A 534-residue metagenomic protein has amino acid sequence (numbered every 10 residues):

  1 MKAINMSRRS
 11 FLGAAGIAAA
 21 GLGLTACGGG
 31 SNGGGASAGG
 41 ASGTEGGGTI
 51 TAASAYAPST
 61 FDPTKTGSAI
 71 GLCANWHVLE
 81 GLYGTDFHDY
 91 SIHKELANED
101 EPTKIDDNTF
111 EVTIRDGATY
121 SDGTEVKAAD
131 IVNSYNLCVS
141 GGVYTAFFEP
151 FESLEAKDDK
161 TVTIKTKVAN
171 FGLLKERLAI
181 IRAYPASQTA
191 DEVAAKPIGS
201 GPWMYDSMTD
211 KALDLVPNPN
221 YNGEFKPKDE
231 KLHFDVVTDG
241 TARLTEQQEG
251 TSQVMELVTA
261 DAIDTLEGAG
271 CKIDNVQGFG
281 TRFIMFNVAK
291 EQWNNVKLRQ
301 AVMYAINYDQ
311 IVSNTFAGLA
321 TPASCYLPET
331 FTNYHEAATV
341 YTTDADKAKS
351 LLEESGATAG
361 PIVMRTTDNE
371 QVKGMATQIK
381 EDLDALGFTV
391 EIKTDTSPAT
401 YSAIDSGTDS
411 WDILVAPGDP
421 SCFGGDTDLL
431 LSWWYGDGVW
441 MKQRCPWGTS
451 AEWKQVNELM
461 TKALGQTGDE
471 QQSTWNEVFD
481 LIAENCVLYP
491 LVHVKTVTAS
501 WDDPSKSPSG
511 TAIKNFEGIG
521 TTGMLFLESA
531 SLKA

Functional and structural regions predicted by a protein language model:
L12, E391-T394, P398-T400, L429-D502 (+1 more regions): Extracytoplasmic/peripheral linker and loop segments enriched in polar/acidic and small residues with frequent Thr/Pro
A53-I105, N136, I198: N-terminal lobe/hinge region of extracytoplasmic solute-binding protein
D86-H88, R177-P227, K231, D346 (+1 more regions): Gly/Pro-rich hinge or "lid" segments in bacterial periplasmic/extracellular proteins
K127-S134, D159-K165, G201-P202, D229-K231 (+4 more regions): Alpha-helical secondary-structure segments
A146-S187: Surface-exposed binding/hinge segments that line and control ligand-binding clefts or catalytic entry sites
D191, N220-T265: Ligand-site clamp/hinge motif
A317-E354, E370-G374: Structural transition elements
T498-A534: Long beta-strand-rich cores associated with HINT superfamily self-processing modules
